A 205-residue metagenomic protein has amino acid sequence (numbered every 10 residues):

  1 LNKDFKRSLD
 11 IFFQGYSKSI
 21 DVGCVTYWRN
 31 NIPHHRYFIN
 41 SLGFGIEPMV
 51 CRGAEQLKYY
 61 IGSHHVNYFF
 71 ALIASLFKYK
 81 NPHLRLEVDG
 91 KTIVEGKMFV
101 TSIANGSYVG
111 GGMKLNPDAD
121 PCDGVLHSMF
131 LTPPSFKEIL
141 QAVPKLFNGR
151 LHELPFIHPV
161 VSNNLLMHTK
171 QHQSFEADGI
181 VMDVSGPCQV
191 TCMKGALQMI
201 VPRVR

Functional and structural regions predicted by a protein language model:
L1-K97: Catalytic core of DAGKc-family lipid kinases
G43, S102-N116: Glycine-rich phosphate/pyrophosphate-binding beta-alpha loops
E47-V50, V94-G96, V109-G112, F136-I139: Short acidic/glycine-rich loop or secondary-structure boundary segments that cap or lie
K58-N67, G111, P117-K137: Gly/Ser/Thr-rich active-site loops/lids in small-molecule metabolic enzymes that frequently grip phosphoryl groups
F69-I73, P82-G90, G111-N116, L151-E153 (+1 more regions): Glycine-rich, charged/polar anion/phosphate-binding loops that engage phosphate groups from diverse ligands
V88-G90, E95, D120-P121, H127-R205: ATP/nucleoside-binding phosphotransfer catalytic cores, i.e., glycine-rich phosphate-binding loops
